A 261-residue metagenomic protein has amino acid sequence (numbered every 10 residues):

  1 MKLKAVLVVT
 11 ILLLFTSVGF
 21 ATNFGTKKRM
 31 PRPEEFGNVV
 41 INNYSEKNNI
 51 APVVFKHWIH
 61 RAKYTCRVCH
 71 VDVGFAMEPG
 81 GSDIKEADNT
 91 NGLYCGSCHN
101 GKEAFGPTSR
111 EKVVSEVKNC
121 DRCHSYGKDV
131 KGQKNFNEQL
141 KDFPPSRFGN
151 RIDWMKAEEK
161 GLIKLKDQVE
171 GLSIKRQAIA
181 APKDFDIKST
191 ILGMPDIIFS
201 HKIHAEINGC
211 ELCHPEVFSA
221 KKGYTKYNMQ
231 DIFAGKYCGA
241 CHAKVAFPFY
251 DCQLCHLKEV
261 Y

Functional and structural regions predicted by a protein language model:
M1-A5: Positively charged n-region of N-terminal signal peptides that target proteins for export
V8-S17: Bacterial N-terminal signal peptides
G19-N23: Boundary at the C-terminal end of the N-terminal hydrophobic targeting segment
G25-P31, K156-I163, V169-R176, E211-H214: A broad, low-specificity signal for short, low-complexity segments enriched in glycine/proline and polar/charged
K28-N43, D167, G171-T190: Transition segment at domain starts
E46-W58, Y64-F143, A178-P182, D186-Y261: Inter-heme linker and motif-flanking segments adjacent to c-type heme-binding CXXCH motifs in c-type cytochromes
Q133-K166: Surface-exposed beta-loop interaction hotspot
